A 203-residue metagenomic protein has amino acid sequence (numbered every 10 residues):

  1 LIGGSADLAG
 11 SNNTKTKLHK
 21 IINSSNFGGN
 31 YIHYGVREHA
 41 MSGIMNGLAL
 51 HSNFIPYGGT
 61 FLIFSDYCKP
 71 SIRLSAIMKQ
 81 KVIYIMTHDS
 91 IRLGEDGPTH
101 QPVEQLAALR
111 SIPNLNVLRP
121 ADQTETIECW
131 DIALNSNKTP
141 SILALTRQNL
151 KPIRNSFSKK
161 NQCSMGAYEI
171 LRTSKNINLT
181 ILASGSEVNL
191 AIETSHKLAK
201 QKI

Functional and structural regions predicted by a protein language model:
L1-A144, N149: Thiamine diphosphate
L93-P98, N135-I203: Thiamine diphosphate
